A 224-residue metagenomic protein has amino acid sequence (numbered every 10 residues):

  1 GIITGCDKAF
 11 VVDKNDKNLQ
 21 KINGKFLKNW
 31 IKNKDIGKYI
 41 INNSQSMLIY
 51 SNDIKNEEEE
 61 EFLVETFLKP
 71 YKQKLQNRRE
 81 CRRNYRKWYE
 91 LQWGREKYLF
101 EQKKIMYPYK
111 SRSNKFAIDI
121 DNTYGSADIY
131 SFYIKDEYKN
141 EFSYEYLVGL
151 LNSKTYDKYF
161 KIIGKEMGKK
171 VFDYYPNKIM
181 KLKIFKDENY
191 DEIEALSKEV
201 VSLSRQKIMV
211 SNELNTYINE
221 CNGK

Functional and structural regions predicted by a protein language model:
G1-E192: Polybasic, glycine- and aromatic-enriched phosphate-binding surface used to engage nucleic acids
I184-K224: Non-catalytic DNA-recognition/assembly elements of restriction-modification systems
